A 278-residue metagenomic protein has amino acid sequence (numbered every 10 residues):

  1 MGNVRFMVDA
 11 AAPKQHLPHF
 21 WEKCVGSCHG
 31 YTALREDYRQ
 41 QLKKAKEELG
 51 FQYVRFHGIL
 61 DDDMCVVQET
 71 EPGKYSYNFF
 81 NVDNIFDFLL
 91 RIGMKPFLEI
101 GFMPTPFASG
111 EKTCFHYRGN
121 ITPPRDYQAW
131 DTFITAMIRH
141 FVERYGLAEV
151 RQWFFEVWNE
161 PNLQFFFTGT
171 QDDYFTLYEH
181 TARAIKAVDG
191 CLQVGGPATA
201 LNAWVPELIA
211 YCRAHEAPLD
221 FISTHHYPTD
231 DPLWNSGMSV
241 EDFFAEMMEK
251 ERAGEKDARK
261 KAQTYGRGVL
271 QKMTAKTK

Functional and structural regions predicted by a protein language model:
M1-Q52, F56-I59: Mature N-terminal, pre-catalytic/accessory segment of carbohydrate-active enzymes
L49-Y265, K276: Substrate-binding cleft and catalytic face of glycoside hydrolase catalytic domains, especially the flexible beta-alpha
